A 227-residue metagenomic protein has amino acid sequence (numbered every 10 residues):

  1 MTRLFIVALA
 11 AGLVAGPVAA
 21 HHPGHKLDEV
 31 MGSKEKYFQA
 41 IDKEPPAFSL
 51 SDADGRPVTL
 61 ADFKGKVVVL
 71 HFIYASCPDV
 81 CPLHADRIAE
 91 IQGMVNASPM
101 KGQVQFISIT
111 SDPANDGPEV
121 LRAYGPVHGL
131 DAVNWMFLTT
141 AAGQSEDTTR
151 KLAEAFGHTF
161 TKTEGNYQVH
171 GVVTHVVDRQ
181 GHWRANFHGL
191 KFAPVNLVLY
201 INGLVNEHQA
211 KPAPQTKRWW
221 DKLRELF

Functional and structural regions predicted by a protein language model:
L4-L13: Sec-dependent N-terminal signal peptides
A15-P17: N-terminal signal peptide c-region/cleavage motif recognized by signal peptidases
H25-A61, D86-R87: N-terminal "domain-start" segment that seeds a small globular fold
P45-P46, V68, G171-V173: Short loop/turn microsegments at loop-to-beta-strand junctions
T59-H84, I88, F106-S108: Short active-site neighborhood of thiol/selenol oxidoreductases, capturing the structured segment around
G65, A75, I109-A114, T140-A142 (+3 more regions): Solvent-exposed coil/turn segments that connect beta secondary-structure elements in extracytoplasmic/periplasmic
L83-K151: Structural microenvironment flanking redox-active thiols in thiol-disulfide oxidoreductases
K151-T159, T163-F227: Thiol-/selenol-based redox modules, centered on thioredoxin-like and closely related oxidoreductase domains
